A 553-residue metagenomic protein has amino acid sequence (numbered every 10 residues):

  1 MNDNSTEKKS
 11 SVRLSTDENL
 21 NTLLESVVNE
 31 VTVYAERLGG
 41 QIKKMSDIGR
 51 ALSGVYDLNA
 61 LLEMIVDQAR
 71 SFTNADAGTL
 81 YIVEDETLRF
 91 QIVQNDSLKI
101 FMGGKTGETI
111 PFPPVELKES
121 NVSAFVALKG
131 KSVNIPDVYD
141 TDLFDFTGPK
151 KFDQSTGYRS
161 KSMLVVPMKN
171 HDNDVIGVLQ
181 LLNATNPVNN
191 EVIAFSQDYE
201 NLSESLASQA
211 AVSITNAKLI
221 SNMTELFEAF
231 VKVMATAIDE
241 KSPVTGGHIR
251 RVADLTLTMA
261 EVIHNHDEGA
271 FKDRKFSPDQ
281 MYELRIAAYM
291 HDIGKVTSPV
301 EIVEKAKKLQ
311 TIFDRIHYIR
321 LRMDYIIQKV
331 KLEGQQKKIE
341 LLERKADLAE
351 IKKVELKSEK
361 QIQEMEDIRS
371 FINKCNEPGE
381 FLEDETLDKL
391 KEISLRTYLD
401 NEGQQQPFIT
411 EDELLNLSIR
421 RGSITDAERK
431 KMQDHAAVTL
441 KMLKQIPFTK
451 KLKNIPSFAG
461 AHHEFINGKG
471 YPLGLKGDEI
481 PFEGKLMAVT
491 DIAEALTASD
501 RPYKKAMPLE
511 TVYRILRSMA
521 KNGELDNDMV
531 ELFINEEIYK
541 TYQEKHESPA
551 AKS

Functional and structural regions predicted by a protein language model:
N2-D17, D145, R159, D174-I176 (+4 more regions): Regulatory loop-to-helix N-cap segments in sensory/regulatory domains that couple ligand/signal detection
N2-M64, S71, I92, L219-V233 (+1 more regions): Signal-transmission linkers at sensory-effector interfaces
N21, V27-E30, L128-S132, V178 (+6 more regions): Signal-transmission/dimerization alpha-helices at domain junctions
S46, G54-F101, K118-V122, T245-G246 (+3 more regions): Helix-loop-beta substructure at the N-terminus of cytosolic sensory domains that couple signal/ligand detection
D67, T79-K118, D140-T141, L179 (+6 more regions): GAF sensory/regulatory domain recognition with acknowledged cross-activation on helical regulatory dimers
V122, S132, P136-S162, A184-A194 (+1 more regions): Signal-transducing coupling segments at domain and membrane junctions
K161-G177: A short, aliphatic-rich beta-strand micro-motif
A194-D198, M234, E304-K329, E333 (+4 more regions): Divalent-cation-assisted or electrostatically stabilized phosphate/pyrophosphate-binding catalytic cores
